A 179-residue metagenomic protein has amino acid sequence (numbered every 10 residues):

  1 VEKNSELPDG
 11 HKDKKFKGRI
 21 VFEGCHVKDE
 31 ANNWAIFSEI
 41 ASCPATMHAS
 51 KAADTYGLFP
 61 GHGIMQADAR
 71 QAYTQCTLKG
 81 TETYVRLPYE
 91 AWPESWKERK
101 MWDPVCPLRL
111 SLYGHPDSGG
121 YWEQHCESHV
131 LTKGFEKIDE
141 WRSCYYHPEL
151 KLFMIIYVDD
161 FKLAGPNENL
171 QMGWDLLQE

Functional and structural regions predicted by a protein language model:
V1-E179: Nucleic-acid-interacting cores, centered on viral/eukaryotic replication and modification enzymes
